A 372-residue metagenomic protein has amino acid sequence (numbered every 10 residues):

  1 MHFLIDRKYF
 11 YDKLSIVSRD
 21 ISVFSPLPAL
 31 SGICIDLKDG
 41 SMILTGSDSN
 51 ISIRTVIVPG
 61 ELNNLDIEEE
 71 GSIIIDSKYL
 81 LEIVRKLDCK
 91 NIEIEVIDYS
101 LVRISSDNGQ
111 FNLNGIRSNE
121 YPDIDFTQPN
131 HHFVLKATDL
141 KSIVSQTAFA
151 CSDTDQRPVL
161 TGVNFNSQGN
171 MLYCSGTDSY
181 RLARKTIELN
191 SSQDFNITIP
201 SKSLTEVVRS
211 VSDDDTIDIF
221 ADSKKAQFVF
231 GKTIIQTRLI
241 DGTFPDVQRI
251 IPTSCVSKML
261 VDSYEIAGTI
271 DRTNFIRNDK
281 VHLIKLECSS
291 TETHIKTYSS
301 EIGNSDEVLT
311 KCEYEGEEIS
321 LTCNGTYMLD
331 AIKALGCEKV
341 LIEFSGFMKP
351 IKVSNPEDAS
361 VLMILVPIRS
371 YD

Functional and structural regions predicted by a protein language model:
M1-D372: Structural preference for solvent-exposed beta-strand-turn elements and adjacent flexible terminal/loop segments within
